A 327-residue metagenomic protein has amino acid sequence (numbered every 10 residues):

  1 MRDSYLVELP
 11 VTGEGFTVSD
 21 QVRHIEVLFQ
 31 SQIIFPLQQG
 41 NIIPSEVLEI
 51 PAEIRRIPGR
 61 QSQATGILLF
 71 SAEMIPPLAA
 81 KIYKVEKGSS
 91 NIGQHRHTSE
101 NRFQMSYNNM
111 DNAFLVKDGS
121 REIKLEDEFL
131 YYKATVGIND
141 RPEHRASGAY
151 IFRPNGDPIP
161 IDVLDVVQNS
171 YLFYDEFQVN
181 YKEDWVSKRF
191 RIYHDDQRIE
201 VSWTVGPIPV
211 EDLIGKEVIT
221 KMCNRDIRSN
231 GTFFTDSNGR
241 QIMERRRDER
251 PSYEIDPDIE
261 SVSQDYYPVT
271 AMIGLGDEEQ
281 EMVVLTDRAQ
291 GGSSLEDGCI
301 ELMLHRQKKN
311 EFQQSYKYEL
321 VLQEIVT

Functional and structural regions predicted by a protein language model:
R2-T327: C-terminal (or distal) subdomains of carbohydrate-active enzymes
